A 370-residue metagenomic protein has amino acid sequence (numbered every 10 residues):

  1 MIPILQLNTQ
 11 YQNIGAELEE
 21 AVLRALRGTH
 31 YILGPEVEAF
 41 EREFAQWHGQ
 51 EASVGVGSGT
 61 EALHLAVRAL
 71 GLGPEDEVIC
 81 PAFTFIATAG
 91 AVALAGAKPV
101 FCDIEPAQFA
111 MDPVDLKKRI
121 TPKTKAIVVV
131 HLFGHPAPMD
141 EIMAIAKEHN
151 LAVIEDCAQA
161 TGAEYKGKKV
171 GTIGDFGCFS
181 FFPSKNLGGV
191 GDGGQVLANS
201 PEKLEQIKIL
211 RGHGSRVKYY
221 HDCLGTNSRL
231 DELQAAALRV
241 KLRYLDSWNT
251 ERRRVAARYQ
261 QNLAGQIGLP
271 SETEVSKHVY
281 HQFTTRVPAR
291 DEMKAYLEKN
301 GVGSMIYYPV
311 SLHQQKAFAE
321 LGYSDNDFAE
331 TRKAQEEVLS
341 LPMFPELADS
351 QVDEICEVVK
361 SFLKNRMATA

Functional and structural regions predicted by a protein language model:
M1-T29, P35: N-terminal "arm"/small-domain region of PLP-dependent enzymes with the aminotransferase-like
N8, P35-R42, W47-S53, T60 (+5 more regions): PLP-dependent aminotransferase class I/II
T29-E77, A91-A95, F101-D103, K168: Phosphate-binding glycine-rich loop
P74, C80, F101, V153-E155 (+2 more regions): Hydrophobic residues in well-ordered beta-strands that form the structural core
T84-A89: Conserved coil-to-alpha-helix start sites within the AMP-binding
A95, E148-H149, N300: Helix C-cap/helix->beta junction micro-motif
K98-Q108, M305: Short beta-strand->loop structural element characteristic of the AMP-binding/adenylate-forming
A107-G189, Q195-L197, E202, S340: Active-site phosphate-binding strand-loop segment of PLP-dependent enzymes
